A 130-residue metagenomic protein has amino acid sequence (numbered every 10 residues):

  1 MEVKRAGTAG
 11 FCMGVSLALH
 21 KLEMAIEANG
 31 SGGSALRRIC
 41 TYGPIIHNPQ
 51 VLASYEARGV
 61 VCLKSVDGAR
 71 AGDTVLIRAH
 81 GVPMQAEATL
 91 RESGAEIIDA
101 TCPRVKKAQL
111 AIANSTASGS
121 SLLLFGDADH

Functional and structural regions predicted by a protein language model:
M1-H130: The feature marks the mature, well-folded catalytic cores of soluble enzymes
